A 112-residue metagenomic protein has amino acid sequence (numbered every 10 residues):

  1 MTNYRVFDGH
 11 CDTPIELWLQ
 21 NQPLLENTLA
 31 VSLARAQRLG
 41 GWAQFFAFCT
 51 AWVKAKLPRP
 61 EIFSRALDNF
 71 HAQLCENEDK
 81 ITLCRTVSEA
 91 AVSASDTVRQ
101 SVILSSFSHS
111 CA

Functional and structural regions predicted by a protein language model:
M1-A112: N-terminal hydrophobic targeting/anchoring segments and the immediately downstream early-domain regions of hydrolases
